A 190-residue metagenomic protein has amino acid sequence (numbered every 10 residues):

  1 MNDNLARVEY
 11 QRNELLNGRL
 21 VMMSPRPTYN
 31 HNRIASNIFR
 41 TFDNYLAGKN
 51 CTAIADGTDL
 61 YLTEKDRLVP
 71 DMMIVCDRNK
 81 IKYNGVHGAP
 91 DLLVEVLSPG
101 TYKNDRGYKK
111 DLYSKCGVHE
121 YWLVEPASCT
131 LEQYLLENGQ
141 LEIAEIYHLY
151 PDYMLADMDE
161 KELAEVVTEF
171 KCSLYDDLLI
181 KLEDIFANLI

Functional and structural regions predicted by a protein language model:
M1-I190: Gly/Pro/Ser/Thr-rich low-complexity, intrinsically disordered segments predominantly at protein N-termini
